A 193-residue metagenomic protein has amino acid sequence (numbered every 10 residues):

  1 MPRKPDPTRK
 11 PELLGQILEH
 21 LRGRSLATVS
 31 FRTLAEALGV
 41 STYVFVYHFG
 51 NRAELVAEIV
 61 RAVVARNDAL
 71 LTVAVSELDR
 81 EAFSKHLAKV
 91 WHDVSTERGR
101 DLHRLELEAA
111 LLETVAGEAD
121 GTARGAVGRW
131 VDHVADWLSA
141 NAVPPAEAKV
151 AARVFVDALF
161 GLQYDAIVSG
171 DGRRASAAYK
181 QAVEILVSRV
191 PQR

Functional and structural regions predicted by a protein language model:
M1-T8, R193: N-terminal intrinsically disordered/low-complexity leader segments
E12, Q16, H20-E58: Helix-turn-helix
R24, L112-G117: Short loop-to-helix capping motifs
E58, L71-H103, A151-F155: Hydrophobic alpha-helical connector segments
R61-D68: Short, basic, alpha-helical segments at the C-terminal edge of helix-turn-helix-like DNA-binding modules
D68-A74, E97-L107, V115-A142, R153 (+2 more regions): Amphipathic alpha-helical packing segments from all-alpha helical-bundle domains
T96, L112, V156-R173, L186-R193: Amphipathic C-terminal alpha-helical segment
